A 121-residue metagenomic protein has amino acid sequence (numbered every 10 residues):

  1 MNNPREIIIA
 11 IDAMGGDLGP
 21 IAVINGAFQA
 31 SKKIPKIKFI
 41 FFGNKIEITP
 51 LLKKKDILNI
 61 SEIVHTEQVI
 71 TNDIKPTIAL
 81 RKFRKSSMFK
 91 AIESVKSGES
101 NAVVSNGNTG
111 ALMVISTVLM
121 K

Functional and structural regions predicted by a protein language model:
M1-V118: Contiguous, glycine/small-aliphatic-enriched amphipathic segments in soluble metabolic enzymes
